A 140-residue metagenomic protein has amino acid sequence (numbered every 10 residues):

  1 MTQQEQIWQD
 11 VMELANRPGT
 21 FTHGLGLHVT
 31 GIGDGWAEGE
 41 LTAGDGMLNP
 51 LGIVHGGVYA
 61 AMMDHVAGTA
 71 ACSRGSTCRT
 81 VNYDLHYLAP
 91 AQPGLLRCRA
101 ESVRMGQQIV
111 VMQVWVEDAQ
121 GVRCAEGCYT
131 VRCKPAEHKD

Functional and structural regions predicted by a protein language model:
M1-D140: Terminal targeting signals and extreme-terminal segments of soluble enzymes
